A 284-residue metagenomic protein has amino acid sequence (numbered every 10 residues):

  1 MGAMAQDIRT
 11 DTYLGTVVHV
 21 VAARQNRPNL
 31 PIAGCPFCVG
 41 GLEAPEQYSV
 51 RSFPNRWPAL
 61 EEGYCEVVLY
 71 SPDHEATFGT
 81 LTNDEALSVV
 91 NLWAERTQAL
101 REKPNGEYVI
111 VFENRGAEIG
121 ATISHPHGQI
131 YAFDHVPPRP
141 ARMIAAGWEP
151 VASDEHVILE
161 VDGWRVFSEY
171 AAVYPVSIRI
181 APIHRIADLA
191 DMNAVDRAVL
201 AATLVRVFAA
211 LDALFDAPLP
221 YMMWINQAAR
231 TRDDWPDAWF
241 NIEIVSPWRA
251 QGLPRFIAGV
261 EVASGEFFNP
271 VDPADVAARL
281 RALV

Functional and structural regions predicted by a protein language model:
M1-H125, Y131-D188, V195, F208-L211 (+2 more regions): Active-site microenvironments that recognize anionic phosphate/pyrophosphate groups
R197-T203: Gly/Ser/Thr-rich active-site loops/lids in small-molecule metabolic enzymes that frequently grip phosphoryl groups
F215: Substrate-recognition/cap regions that form aromatic- and gly/pro-loop-enriched pockets for small-molecule ligands
N226: An internal, amphipathic alpha-helical element
